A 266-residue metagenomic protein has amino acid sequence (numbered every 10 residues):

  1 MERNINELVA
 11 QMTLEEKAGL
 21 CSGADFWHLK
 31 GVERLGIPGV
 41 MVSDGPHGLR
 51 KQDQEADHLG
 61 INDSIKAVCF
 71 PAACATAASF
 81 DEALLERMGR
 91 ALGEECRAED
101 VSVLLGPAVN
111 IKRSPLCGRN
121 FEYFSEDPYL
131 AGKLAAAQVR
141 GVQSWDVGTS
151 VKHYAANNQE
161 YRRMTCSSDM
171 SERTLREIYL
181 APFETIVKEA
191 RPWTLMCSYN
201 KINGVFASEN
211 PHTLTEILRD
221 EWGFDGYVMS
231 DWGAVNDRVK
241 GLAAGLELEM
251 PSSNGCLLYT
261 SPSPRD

Functional and structural regions predicted by a protein language model:
M1-S261, R265: Glycoside hydrolase catalytic-domain context in secreted enzymes
